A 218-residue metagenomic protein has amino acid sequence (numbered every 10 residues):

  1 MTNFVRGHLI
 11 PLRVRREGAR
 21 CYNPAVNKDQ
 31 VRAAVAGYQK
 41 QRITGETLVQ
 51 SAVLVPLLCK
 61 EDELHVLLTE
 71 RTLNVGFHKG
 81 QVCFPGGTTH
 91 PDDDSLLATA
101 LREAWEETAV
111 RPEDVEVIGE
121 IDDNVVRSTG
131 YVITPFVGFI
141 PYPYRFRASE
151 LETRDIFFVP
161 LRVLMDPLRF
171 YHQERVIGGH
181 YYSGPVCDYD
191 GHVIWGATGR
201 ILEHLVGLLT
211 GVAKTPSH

Functional and structural regions predicted by a protein language model:
N3-F4, L9-L12, C21-C83, T88-Y144 (+2 more regions): N-terminal leader/linker segments that precede catalytic domains of diphosphate-processing enzymes
R147: Short, conserved charged micro-motifs
E150-H180: Amphipathic alpha-helical blocks and their helix-capping loop/short-beta junctions
